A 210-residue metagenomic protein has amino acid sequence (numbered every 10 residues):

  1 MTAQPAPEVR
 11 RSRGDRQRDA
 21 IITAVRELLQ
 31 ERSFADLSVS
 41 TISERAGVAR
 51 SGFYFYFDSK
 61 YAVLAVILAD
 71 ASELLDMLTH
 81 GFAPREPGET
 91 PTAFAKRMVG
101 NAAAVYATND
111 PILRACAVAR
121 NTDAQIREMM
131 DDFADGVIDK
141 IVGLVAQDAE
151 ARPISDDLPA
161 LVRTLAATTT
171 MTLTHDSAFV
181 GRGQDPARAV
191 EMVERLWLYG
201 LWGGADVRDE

Functional and structural regions predicted by a protein language model:
M1-R16, R152-S155, A205-E210: N-terminal intrinsically disordered/low-complexity leader segments
E8, E31, I67-K96, R114 (+1 more regions): Amphipathic alpha-helical linker/stalk segments
R13-V25, I42, I67-L75, I141: Generic hydrophobic, amphipathic alpha-helix propensity
A20, L28-A62, V66: Helix-turn-helix
S38, L113-C116, M129, I154 (+2 more regions): Short, hydrophobic secondary-structure boundary micro-motifs
V66, H80-T108, L158-L165, V190: Hydrophobic alpha-helical connector segments
E73-T79, A104-T108, A117, A124-E150 (+3 more regions): Amphipathic alpha-helical packing segments from all-alpha helical-bundle domains
N101, I154-D176, P186-G200: Hydrophobic alpha-helical segments that form the core of small-molecule binding pockets and/or dimer interfaces
